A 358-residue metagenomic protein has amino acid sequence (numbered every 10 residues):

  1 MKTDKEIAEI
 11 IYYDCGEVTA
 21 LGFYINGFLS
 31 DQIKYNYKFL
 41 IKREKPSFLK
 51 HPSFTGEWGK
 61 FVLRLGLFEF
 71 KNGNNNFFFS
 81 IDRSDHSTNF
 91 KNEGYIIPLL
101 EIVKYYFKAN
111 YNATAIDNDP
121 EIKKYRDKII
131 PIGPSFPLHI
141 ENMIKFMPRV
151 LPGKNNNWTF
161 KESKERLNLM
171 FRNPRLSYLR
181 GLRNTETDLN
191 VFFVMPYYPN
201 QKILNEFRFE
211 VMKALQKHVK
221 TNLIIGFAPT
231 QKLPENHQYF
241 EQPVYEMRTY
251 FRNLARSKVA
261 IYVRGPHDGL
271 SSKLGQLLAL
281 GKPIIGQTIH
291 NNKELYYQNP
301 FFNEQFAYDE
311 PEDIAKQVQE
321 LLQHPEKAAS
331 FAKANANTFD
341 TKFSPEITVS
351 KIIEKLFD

Functional and structural regions predicted by a protein language model:
M1-G94, Y111, F193-P199, L204 (+4 more regions): N-terminal pre-catalytic "stem/leader" segment of glycosyltransferase-like enzymes
C15-V18, E44-P46, S84-T88, Y111-T114 (+8 more regions): Short, solvent-exposed loop/turn segments at secondary-structure junctions
A20, K60-V62, F207, Y245 (+1 more regions): Short, glycine/acidic-rich beta->alpha junctions
A20-Q32, E93-P98, I116-D127, F207-A214 (+1 more regions): Short, aromatic/basic amphipathic alpha-helical patches
S53-W58, K145-L151, Q238, K316-H324: Short, surface-exposed amphipathic charged segments that create phosphate/polyanion-binding patches used for binding
G73-K202, F209: Catalytic core of nucleotide-activated saccharide and alditol-phosphate transferases
F209-M247, H290: Catalytic donor nucleotide-activated moiety binding site of glycosyltransferases and closely related
N236-F240, M247-F357: Catalytic binding pocket for nucleotide-activated donors in carbohydrate/polymer assembly enzymes
